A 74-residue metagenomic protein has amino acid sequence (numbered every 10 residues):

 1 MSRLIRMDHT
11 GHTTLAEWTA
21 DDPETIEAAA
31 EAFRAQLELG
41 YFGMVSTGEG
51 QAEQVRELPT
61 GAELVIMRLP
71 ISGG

Functional and structural regions predicted by a protein language model:
M1-S72: Ubiquitin-like/PB1-type beta-grasp interaction modules and other compact soluble beta-rich domains
